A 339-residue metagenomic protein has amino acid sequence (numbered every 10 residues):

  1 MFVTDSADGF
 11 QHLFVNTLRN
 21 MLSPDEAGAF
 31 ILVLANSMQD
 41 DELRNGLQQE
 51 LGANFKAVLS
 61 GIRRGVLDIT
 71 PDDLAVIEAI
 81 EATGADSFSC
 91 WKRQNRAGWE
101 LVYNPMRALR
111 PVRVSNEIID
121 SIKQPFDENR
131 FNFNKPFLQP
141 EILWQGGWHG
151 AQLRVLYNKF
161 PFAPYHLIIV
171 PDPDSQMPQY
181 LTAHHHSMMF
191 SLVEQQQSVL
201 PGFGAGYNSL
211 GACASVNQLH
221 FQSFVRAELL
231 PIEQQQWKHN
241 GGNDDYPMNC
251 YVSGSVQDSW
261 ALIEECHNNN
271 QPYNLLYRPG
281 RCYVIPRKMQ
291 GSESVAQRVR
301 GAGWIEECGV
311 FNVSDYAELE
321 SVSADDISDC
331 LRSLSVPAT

Functional and structural regions predicted by a protein language model:
M1-L181, E228-S253, S259, E264-T339: Active-site microenvironments that recognize anionic phosphate/pyrophosphate groups
A151-L153, Y165-H166, P201-A205, N217-F221: Generic beta-strand structural signal
P171, G206-E233: Histidine-centered divalent-metal-coordination microenvironment in nucleic-acid enzymes
P178-A205, N217: Helical scaffold of the NTase/Pol beta-like nucleotidyltransferase catalytic core
